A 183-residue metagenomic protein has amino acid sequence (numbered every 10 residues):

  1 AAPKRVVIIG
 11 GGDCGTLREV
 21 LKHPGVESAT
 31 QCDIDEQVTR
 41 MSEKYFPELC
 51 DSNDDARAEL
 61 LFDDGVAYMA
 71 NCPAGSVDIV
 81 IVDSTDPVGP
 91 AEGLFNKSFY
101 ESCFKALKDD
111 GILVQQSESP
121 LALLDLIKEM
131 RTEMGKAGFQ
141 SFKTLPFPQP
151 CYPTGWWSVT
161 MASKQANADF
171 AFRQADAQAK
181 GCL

Functional and structural regions predicted by a protein language model:
A1-I112, L121-K128, G135: The AdoMet/dcAdoMet-binding core of the Class I SAM-like
G12, M41-K44, I127, Q140-L145 (+1 more regions): Short amphipathic alpha-helical surface micro-motifs
L61, K143, M161-S163: Soluble extramembrane regions of membrane proteins in the secretory/endomembrane system
V66, S119, F147-P150, Q165: Short, solvent-exposed coil/turn elements at secondary-structure transition points
Q116, F139-P150: Conserved S-adenosyl-L-methionine
T154-L183: SAM/dcSAM-binding transferase cores
